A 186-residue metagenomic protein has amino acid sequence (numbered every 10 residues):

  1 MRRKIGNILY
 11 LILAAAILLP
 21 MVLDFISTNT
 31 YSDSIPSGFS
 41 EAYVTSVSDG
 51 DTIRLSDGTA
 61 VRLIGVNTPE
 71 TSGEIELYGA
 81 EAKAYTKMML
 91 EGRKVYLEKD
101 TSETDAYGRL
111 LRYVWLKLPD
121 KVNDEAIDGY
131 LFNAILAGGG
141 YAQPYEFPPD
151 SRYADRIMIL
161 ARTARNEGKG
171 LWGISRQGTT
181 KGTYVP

Functional and structural regions predicted by a protein language model:
M1-P186: Small beta-barrel nucleic-acid-binding modules, primarily SNase/OB-fold domains and secondarily Tudor-like barrels
